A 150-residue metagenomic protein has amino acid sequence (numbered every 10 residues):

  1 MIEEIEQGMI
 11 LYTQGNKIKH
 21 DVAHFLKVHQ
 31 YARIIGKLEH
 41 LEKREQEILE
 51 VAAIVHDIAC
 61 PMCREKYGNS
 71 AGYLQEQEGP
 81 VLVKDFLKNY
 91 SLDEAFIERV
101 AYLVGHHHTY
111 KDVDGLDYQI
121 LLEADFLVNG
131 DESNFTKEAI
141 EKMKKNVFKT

Functional and structural regions predicted by a protein language model:
I2-K27, A59-N69: Active-site flanking loop/helix segments enriched in acidic
T13-E42, V55, L92, H106-T150: Divalent metal-dependent phosphate-bond-processing catalytic cores, especially two-metal-ion Mg2+/Mn2+ enzymes that act
H24, V28, I48-L49, Q75 (+2 more regions): Generic hydrophobic secondary-structure packing signal
V28-Y31, Y73-N89: An active-site-proximal "capping" alpha-helix that borders the catalytic cofactor pocket
R44-E45, F96: Membrane-helix interface segments
Q46-G68, G79, V83, A101-H108: His-Asp-centered metal-binding catalytic motifs of divalent-metal-dependent phosphohydrolases/nucleases
S70-L82, E141-T150: Divalent-cation-assisted or electrostatically stabilized phosphate/pyrophosphate-binding catalytic cores
F86-Y90, E98-L103: Mid-chain, well-packed structural core segment of small domains
